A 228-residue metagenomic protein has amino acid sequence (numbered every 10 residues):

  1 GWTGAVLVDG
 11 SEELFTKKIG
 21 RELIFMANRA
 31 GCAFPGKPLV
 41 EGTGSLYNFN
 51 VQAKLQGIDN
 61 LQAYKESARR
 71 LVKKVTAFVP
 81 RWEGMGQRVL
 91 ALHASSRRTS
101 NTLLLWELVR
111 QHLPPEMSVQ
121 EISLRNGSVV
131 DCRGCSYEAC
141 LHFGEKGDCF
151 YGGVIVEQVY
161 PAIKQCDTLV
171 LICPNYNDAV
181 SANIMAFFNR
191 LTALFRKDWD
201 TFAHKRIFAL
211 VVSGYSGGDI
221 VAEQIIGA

Functional and structural regions predicted by a protein language model:
G1-H93, R97, L104-M117, Y160-Q165 (+2 more regions): FMN-binding flavodoxin-like domain, especially the glycine-rich phosphate-binding loop
S118-G127: A short beta-strand-loop structural module common to alpha/beta enzyme folds
R125, Y151-I155, F188-F195: A general structural motif
G127-Y160: Cysteine-cluster motifs in flexible loop/terminal segments that predominantly coordinate metals
